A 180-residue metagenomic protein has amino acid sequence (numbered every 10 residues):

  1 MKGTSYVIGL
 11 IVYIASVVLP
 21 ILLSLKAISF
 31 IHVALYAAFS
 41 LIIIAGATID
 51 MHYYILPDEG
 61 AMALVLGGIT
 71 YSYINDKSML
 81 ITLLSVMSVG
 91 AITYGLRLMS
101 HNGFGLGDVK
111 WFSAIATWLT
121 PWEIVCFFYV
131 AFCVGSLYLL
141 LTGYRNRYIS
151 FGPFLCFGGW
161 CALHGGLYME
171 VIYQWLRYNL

Functional and structural regions predicted by a protein language model:
M1-L180: A membrane-topology feature that recognizes alpha-helical transmembrane segments and their immediate juxtamembrane
